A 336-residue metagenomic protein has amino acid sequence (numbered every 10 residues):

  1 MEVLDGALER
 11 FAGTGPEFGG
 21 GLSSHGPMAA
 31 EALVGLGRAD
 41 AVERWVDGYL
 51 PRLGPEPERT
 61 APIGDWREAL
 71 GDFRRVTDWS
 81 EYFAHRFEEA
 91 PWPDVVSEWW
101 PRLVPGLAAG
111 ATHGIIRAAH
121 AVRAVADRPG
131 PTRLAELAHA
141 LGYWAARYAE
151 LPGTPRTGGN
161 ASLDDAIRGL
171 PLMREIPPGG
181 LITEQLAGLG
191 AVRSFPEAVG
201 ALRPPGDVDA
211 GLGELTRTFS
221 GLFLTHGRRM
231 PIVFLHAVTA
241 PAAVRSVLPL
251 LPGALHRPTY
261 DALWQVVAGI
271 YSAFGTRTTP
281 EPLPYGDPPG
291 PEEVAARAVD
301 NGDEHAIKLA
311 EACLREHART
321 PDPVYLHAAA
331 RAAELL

Functional and structural regions predicted by a protein language model:
M1-L336: Mature, well-folded catalytic/scaffold domains that follow N-terminal targeting or propeptide regions
